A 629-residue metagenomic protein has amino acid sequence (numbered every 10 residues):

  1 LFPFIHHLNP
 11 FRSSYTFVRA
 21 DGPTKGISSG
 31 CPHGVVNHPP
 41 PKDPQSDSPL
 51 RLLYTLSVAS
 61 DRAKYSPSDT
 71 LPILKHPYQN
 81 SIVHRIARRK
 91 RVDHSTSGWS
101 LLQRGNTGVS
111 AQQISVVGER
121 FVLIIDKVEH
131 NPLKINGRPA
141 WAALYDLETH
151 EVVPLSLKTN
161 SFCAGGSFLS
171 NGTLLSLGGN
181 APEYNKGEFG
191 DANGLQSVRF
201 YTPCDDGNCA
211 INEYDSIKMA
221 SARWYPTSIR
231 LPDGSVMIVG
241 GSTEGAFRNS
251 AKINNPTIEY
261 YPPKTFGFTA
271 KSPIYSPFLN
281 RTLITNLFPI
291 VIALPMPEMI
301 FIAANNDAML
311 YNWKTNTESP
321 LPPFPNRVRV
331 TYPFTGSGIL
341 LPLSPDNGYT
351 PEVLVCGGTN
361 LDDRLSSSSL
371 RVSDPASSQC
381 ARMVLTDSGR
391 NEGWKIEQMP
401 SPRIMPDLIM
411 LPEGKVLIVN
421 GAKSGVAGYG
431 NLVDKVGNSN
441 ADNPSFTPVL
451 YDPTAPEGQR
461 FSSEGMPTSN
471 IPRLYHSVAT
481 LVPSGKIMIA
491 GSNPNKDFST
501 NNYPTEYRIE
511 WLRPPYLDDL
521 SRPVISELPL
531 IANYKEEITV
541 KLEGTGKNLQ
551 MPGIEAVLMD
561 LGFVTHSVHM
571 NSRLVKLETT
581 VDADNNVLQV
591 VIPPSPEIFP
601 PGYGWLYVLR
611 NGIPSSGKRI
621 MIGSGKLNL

Functional and structural regions predicted by a protein language model:
V35-V36, F121-K127, P132-K134, A140-D146 (+3 more regions): Immunoglobulin-like IPT/TIG beta-sandwich domains and homologous Ig-like subdomains
V92-D93, G98-L102, V117-L157, G179-Q196 (+1 more regions): Beta-propeller domains
H94-Q103, T149-K158, Y201-A220, V239 (+6 more regions): Blade-edge beta-strand/turn elements of extracellular beta-propeller and related beta-sheet repeat scaffolds
R104-N106, K158, L517-I554, M570 (+1 more regions): Beta-strand/beta-sandwich contexts
S110-S115, A140-W141, F162-S167, W224-I229 (+7 more regions): Beta-propeller and closely related beta-sheet repeat lectin domains
V128-G137, G179-N193, G241-I253, G357-D374 (+2 more regions): Short, conserved, GDST-rich strand-edge loop motifs in beta-rich repeat architectures
A140-L147, N193-D206, A251-F266, D307-L310 (+3 more regions): Beta-propeller blade signature
F278-G425: Beta-propeller domains
